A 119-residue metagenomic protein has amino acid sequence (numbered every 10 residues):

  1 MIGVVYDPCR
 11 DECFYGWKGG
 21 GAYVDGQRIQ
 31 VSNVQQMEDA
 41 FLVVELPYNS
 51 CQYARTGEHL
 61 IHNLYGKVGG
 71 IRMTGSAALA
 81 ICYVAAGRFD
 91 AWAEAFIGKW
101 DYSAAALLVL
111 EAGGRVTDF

Functional and structural regions predicted by a protein language model:
M1-Y23: DPxDG-like acidic metal-binding loop motif
Q30-F119: An extended, acidic
